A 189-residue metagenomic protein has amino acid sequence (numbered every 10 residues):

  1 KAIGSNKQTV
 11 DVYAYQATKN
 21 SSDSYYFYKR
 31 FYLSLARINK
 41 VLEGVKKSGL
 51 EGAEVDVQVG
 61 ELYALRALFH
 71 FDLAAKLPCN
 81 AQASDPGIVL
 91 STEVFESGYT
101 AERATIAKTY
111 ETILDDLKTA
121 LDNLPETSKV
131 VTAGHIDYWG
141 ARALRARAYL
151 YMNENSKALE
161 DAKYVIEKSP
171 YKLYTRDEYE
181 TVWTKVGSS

Functional and structural regions predicted by a protein language model:
G4-L77, A104-A107, T119-K129: Conserved, well-structured interaction surfaces
T9, N80-E93: Short, flexible, mixed-charge acidic loops at enzyme active sites
T9-D11, H135, L159-S189: Hydrophobic-face positions in mid-chain alpha helices that act as interaction patches
F69, A146-A148: Residue-level signature for tetratricopeptide repeat
V94-I106: Acidic/His metal-coordination segments adjacent to aromatic residues that form catalytic metal sites in metalloenzymes
